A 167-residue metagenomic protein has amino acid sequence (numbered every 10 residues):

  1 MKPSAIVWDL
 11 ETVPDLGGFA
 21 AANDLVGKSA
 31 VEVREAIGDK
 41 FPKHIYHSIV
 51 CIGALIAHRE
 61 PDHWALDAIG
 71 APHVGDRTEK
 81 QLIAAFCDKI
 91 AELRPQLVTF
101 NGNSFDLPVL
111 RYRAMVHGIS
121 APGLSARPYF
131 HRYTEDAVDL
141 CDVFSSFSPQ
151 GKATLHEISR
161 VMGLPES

Functional and structural regions predicted by a protein language model:
M1-I49, E60: Entry/capping segment at the start of metal-dependent catalytic domains with acidic active-site entry clusters
K2-S4, H47-D76, D88-S167: Metal-dependent phosphoesterase core characteristic of DEDDh/y 3'-5' exonuclease domains
S29-V33, C87, D136: Residue-level signal for well-ordered alpha-helical segments
D39-P42, F86-C87, A126: Catalytic micro-motifs at enzyme active sites that drive phosphoryl/nucleotidyl and oxygen chemistry
D76-I83: A conditional alpha-helix N-cap/helix-loop micro-motif detector
